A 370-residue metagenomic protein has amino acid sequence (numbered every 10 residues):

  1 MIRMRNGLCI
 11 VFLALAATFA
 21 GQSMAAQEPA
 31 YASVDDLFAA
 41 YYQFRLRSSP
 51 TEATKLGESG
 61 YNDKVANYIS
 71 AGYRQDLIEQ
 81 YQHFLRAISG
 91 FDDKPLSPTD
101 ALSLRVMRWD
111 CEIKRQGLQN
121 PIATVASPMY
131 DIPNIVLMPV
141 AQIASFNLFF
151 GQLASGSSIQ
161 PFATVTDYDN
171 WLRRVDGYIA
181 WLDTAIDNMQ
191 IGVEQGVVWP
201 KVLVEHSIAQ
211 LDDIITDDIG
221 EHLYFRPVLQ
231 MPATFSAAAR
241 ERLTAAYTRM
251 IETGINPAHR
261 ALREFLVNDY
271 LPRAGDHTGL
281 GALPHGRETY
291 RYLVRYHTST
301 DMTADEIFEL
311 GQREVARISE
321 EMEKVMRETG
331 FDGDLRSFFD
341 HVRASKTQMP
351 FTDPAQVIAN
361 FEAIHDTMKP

Functional and structural regions predicted by a protein language model:
M1-M4: N-terminal secretory signal peptides that target proteins for export/translocation
G7-F19: Bacterial N-terminal signal peptides
A25-P370: N-terminal maturation segment of proteins
